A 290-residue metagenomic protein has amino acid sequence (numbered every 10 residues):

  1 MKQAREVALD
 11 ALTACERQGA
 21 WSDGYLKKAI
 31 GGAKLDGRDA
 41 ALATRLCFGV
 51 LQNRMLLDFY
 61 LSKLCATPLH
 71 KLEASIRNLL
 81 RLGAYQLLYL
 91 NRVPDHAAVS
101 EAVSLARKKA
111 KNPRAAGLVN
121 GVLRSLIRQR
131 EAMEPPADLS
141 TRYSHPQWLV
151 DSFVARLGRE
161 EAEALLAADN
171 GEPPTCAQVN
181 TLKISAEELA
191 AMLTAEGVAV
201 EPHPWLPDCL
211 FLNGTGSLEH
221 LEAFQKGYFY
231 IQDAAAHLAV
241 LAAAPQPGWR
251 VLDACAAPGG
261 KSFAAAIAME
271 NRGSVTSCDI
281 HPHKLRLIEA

Functional and structural regions predicted by a protein language model:
M1-A290: S-adenosylmethionine
